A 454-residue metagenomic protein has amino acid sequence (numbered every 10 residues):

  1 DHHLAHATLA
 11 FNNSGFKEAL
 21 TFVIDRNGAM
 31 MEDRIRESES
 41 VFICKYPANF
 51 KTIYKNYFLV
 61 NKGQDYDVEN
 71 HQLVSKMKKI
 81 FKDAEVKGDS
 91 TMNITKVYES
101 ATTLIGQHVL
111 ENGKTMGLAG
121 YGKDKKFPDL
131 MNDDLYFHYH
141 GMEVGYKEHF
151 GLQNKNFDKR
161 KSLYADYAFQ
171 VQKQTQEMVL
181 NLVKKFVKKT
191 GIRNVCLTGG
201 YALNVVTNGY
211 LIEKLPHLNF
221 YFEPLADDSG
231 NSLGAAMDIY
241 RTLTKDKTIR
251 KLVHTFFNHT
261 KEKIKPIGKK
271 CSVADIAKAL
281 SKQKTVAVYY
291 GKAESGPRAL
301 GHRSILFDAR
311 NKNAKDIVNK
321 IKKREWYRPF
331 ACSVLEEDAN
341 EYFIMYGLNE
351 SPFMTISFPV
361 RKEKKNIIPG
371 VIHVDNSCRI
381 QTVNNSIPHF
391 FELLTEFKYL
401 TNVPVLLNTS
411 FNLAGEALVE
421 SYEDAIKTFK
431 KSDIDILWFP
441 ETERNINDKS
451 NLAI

Functional and structural regions predicted by a protein language model:
D1: Conserved catalytic cysteine-centered active-site region of acyl-thioester-dependent Claisen-condensing enzymes
L4-A5, F11-F137, L203-N204, N208-I454: Flexible beta->alpha loop and helix N-cap segments adjacent to enzyme active/binding sites
A10-F11, K184: Beta-propeller blade termini
A101, V179, G200: Conserved hydrophobic/aromatic pocket- or pore-lining residues that grip, position, or stack substrates in active sites
T115-K173: Active-site cores of enzymes that catalyze phosphoryl transfer or operate on phosphate-rich substrates
F169-V195: Phosphate/ATP-binding catalytic cores across multiple sugar-kinase/actin-like superfamilies, primarily ASKHA
G191-G200, A287: Short glycine-rich phosphate-binding loop at a beta-alpha junction
